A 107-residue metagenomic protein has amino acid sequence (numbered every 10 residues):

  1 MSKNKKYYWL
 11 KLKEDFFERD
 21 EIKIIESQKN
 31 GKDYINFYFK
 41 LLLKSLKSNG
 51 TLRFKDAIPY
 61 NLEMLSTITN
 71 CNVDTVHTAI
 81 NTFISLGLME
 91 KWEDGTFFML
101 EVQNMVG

Functional and structural regions predicted by a protein language model:
M1-V106: Positively charged, structured surface patches that bind polyanionic biopolymers
